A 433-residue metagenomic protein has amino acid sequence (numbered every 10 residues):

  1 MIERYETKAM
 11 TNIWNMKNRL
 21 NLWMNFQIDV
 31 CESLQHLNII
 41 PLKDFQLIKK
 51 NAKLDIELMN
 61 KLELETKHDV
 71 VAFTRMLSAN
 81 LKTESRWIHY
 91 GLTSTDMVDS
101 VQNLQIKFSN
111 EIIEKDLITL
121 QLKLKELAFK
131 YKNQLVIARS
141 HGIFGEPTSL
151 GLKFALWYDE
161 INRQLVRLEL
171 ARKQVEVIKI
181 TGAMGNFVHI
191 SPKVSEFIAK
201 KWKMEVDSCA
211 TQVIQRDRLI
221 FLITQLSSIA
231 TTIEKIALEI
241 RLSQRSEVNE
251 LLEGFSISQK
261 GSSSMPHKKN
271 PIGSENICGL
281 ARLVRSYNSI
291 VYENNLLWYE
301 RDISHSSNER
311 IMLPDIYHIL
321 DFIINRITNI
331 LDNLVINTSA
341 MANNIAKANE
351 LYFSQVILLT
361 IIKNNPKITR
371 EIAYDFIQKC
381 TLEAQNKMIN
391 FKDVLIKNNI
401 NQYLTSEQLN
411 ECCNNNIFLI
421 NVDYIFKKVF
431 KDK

Functional and structural regions predicted by a protein language model:
M1-F187, P192-F197, V206, Q259-S262 (+3 more regions): A helix-coil-helix interface module used to build multimeric assemblies and to scaffold catalytic/cofactor sites
M1-L22, K61-K67, T83, M265-K433: Glycine-rich cofactor/substrate-binding loops
I40-N51, L120, L168, S243-E247 (+3 more regions): Short alpha-helical "patches" and their helix-cap loops
K107-E114, I118, K125, A155-Y158 (+9 more regions): Short amphipathic alpha-helical segments with heptad-repeat character
L122, F129, D159, V166-R167 (+5 more regions): Solvent-exposed alpha-helix faces
K130-N133, R167-L170, Q174, M204-S208 (+7 more regions): Conserved helix-loop functional segments at active or binding sites
L152, I220-S228, V356-P366: Short, well-ordered beta-strand elements within core beta-sheets of diverse protein domains
S195-N288: Acidic, glycine-rich loop-and-beta core segments that form the ion-binding/anion-interacting portion of active sites
